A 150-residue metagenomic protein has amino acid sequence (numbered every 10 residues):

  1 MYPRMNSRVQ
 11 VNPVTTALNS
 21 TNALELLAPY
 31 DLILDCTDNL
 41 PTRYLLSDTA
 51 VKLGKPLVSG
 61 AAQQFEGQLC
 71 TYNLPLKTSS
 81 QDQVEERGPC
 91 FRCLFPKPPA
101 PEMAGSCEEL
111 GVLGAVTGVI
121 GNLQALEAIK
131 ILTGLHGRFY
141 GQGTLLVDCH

Functional and structural regions predicted by a protein language model:
M1-R43: A structured beta-alpha segment of the ubiquitous adenosine-cofactor-binding alpha/beta core
E25-L32, C36-H150: Glycine-rich phosphate/adenylate-binding loop
